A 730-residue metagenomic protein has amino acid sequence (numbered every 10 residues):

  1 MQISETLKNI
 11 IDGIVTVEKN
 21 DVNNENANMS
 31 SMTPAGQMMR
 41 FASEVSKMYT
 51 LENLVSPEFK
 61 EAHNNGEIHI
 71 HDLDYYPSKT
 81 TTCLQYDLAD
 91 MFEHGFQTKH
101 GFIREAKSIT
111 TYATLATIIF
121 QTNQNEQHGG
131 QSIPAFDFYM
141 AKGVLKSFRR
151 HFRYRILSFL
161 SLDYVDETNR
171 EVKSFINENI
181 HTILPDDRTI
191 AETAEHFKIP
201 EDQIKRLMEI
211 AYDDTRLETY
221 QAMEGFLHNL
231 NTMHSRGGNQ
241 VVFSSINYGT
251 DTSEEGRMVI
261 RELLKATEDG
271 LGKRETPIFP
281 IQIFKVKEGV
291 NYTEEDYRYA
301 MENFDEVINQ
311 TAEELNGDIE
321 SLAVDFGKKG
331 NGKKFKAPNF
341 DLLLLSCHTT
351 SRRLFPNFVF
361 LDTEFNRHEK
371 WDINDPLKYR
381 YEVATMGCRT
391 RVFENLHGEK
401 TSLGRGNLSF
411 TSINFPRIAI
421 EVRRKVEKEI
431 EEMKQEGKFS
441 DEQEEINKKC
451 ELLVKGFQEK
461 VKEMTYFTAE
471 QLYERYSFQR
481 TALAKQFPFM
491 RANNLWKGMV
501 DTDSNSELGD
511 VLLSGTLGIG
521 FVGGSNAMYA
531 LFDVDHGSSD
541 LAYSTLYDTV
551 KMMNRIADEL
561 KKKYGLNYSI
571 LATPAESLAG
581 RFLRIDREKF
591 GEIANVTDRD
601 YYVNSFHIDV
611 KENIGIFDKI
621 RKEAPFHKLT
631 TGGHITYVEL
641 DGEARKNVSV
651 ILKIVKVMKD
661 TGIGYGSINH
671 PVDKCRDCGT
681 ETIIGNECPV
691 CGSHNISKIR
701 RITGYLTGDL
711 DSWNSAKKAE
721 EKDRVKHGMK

Functional and structural regions predicted by a protein language model:
Q2-L513, V534, S539-R700, E721: Conserved catalytic cores of very large enzyme subunits
A135-F138, K142, I420, S514 (+4 more regions): Generic structural "secondary-structure junction" signal
P416, G509, L517, G704 (+1 more regions): Flexible, active-site-adjacent loop/turn segments at secondary-structure boundaries
L517-A530, K551, R701: Contiguous, well-ordered alpha-helical segments that form the cores/surfaces of helical PPI scaffolds
N686-K730: Long insertion/accessory domains within large nucleic-acid-processing enzymes
